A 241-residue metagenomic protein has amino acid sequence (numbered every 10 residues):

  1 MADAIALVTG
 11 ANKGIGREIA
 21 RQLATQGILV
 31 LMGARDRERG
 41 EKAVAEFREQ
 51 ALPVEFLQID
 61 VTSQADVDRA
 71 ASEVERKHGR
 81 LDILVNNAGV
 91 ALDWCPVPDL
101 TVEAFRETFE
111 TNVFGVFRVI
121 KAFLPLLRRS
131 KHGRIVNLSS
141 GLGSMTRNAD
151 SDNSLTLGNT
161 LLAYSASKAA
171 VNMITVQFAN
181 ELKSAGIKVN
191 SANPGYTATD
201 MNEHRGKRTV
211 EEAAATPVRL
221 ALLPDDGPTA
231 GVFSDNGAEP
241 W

Functional and structural regions predicted by a protein language model:
A2-L31: Canonical Rossmann dinucleotide-binding motif of NAD(H)/NADP(H)-dependent dehydrogenases/reductases, specifically
Q26-K42: Conserved glycine-rich Rossmann-like NAD(P)H-binding loop of the short-chain dehydrogenase/reductase
R37-E38, L57-R69, V102: The beta1-alpha1 cofactor-binding region of Rossmann-like NAD(H)/NADP(H)-dependent oxidoreductases
L52-P53, E73-N86, L92-D93: A glycine-rich helix->loop->beta "capping" turn within Rossmann-like NAD(P)(H)-dependent oxidoreductase domains
V85, V119-F123, L127, I174-T175 (+1 more regions): Hydrophobic positions on the long internal alpha-helix of Rossmann-like NAD(P)-dependent oxidoreductase domains
V90, W94, P98-F109, R128-S184: Catalytic loop of short-chain dehydrogenase/reductase
A169, S184, S191-A192, T199 (+1 more regions): C-terminal helical subdomain
